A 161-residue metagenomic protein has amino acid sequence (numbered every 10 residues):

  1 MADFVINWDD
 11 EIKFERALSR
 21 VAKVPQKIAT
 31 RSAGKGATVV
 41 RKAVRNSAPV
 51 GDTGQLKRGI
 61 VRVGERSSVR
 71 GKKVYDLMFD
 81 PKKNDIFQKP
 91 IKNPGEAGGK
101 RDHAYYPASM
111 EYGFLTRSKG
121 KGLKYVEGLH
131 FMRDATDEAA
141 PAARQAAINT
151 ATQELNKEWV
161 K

Functional and structural regions predicted by a protein language model:
M1-V24: N-terminal, Lys/Arg- and Ser/Thr-rich interaction peptides
A2-W8, N46-K161: Charged, low-complexity interaction tracts
A17, V21, A43-S47, E154: Structured segments of extracytoplasmic/periplasmic soluble domains in secreted or envelope-associated proteins
S19, T38-R41, G51-K57: A short linear-motif detector with a strong N-terminal bias
V21, P25-A33: Contiguous, amphipathic alpha-helical segments that mediate oligomerization or scaffolding in large protein assemblies
S32-V44, A143: Non-globular disordered terminal and juxtamembrane segments underlying protein topogenesis/assembly
